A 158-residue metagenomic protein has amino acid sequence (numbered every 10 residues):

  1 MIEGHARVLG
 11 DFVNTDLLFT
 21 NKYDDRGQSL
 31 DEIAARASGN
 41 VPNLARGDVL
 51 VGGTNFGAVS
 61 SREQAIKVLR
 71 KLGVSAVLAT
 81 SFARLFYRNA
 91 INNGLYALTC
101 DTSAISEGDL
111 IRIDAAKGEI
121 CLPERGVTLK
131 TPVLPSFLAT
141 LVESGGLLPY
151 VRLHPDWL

Functional and structural regions predicted by a protein language model:
M1-T20, V151-R152, D156-L158: N-terminal, positively charged, Ser/Thr/Ala/Gly-biased leader segments that form transit/presequence-like amphipathic
G4, D11, V68-L72, G126 (+2 more regions): Solvent-exposed, well-ordered amphipathic alpha-helical segments that flank/support binding or catalytic loops
V8, L17-K117, G126: Feature captures the catalytic cores and cofactor-binding loops of soluble hydro-lyases/lyases that act on carboxylate
V13, G57-E63, V142-R152: Conserved phosphate/anionic-ligand binding catalytic regions in large, soluble enzymes, centered on
L17, E32, R36, F137-T140 (+1 more regions): Alpha-helical scaffold segments in soluble metabolic enzymes
G108-Y150, L158: C-terminal binding/interaction regions
